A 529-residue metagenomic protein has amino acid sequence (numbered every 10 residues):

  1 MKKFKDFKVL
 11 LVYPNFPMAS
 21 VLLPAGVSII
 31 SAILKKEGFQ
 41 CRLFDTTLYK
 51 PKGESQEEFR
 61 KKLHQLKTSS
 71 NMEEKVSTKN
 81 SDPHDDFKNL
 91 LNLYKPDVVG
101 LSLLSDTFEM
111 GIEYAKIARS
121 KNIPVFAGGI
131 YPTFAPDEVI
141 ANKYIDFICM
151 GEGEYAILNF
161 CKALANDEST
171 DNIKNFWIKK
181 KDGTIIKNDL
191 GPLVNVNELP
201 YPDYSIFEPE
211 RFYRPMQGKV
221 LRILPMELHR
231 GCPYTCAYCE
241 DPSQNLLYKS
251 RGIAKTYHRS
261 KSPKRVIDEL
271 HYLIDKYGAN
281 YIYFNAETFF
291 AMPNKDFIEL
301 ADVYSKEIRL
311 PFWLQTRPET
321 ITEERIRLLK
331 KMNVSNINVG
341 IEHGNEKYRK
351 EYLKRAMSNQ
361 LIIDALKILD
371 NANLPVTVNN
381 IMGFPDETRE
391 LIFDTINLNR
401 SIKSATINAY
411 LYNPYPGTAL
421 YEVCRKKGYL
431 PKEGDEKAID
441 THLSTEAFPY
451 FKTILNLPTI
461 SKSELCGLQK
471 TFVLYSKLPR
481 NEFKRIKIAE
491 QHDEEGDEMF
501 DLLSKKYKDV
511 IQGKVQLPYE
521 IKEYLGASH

Functional and structural regions predicted by a protein language model:
M1-P14, A19-S20, I29, K35-K36 (+6 more regions): Radical SAM enzyme core and accessory elements
F7, I30-L34, Q40-Y49, K75-P192 (+2 more regions): Glycine-rich beta-alpha loop elements in corrinoid/cobalamin-binding modules across cobalamin-dependent enzymes
V12-P14, F44, S102, G128 (+2 more regions): Short hydrophobic segments within beta-strands
F16-A25, L103-F108: A short, glycine/small-residue-rich beta-strand->loop->alpha-helix junction that serves as a flexible
L22-I29, M110, R265, D296: Conserved alpha-helical elements of sugar-nucleotide-dependent glycosyltransferases
K36, K50, V98, F126 (+10 more regions): Conserved C-terminal portion of the radical SAM core fold that forms the substrate/S-adenosylmethionine-binding
K50-D82, N245-H258, T441-E446: Charged, glycine/proline-rich intrinsically disordered loops and linkers
N197, P202-T377, N397, G513: Radical SAM [4Fe-4S] cluster-binding motif and immediate context
